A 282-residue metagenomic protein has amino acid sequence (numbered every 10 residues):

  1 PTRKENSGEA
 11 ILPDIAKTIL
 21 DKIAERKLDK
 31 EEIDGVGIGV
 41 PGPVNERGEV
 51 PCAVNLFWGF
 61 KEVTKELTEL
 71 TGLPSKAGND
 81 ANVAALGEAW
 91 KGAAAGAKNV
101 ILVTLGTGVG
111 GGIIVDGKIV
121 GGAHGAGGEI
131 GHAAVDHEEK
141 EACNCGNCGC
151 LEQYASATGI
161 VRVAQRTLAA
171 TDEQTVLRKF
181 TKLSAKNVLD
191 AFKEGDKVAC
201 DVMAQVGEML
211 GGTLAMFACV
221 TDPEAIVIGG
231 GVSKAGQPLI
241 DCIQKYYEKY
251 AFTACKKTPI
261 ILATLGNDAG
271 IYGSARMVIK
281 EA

Functional and structural regions predicted by a protein language model:
P1-G35, V44-R47, T64-S75, G87-A97 (+2 more regions): ATP-binding/phosphotransfer module of carbohydrate and carboxylate kinases, centering on a glycine-rich
G37-P41, L102-G108, G112-I114: Short beta-strand segments
N45, I114, G125: Short, acidic, Ser/Thr-enriched surface-loop or helix-capping motifs
E49-G59: A charged helix-plus-loop insertion that forms the helical arch/lid used to bind and gate nucleic-acid substrates
P51, V120-G121: Generic structural signal for well-ordered beta-strand positions
D80, G106, S274: Active-site glycine-centered loops adjacent to acidic/histidine catalytic or metal-binding residues that shape
A84-W90, G111-I113, H132-A133: Adenylate-forming
A126-I130: Structural signature of FAD isoalloxazine-binding scaffolds in flavoprotein oxidoreductases
